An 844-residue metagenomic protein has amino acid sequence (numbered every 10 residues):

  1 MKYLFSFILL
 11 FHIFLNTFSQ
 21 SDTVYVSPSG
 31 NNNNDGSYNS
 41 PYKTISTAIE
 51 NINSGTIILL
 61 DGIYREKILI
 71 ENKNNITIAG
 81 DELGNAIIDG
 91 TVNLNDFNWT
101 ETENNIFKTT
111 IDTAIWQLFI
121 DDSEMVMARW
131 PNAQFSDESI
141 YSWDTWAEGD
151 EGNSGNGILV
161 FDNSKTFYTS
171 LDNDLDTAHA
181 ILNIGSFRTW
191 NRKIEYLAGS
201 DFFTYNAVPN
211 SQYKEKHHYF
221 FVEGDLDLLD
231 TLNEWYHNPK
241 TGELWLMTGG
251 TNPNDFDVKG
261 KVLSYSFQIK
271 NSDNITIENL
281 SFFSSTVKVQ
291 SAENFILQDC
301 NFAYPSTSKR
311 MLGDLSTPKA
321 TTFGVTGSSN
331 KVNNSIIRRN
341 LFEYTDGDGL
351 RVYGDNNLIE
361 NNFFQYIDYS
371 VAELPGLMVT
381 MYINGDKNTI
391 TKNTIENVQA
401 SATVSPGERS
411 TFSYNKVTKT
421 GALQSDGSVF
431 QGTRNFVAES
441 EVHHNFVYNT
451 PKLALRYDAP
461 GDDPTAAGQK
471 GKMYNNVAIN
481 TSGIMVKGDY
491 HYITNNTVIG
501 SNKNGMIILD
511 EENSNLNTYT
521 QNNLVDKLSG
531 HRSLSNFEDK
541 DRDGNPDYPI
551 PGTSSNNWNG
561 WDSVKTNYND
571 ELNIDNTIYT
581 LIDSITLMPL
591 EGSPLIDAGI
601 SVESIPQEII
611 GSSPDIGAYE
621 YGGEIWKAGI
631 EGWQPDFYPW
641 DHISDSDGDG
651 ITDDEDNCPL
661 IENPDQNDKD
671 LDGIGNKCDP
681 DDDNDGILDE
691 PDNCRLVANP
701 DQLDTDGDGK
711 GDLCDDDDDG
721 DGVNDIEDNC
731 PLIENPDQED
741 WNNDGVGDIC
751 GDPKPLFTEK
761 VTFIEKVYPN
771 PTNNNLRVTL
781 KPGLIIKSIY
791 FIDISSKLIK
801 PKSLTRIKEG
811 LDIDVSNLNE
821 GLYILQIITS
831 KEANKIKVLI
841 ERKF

Functional and structural regions predicted by a protein language model:
Y25-G324, T586-P589, D597-S613, A618 (+2 more regions): Extracellular polysaccharide-degrading/modifying enzymes targeting complex plant/algal/animal polysaccharides
S29, S604, E608-P614, D641-L756: Extracellular calcium-associated, cysteine-rich motifs in secreted modular proteins
Y64-L69, Y265, S285-Q290, S306-D314 (+13 more regions): Short glycine/acidic-rich loop motifs that flank beta-strands on beta-rich extracellular proteins
E66-T77, P464-M588: Predominantly extracellular beta-rich ligand-binding scaffolds that present long acidic/polar faces for carbohydrate
L246-K259, F295-N330, R338, L358-N384 (+7 more regions): Acidic/polar low-complexity surface segments
D273-F283, E293-S306, K331-D348, N356-S370 (+7 more regions): Right-handed parallel beta-helix
E759-Y768, T772-F844: C-terminal outer-membrane/trafficking sorting elements
